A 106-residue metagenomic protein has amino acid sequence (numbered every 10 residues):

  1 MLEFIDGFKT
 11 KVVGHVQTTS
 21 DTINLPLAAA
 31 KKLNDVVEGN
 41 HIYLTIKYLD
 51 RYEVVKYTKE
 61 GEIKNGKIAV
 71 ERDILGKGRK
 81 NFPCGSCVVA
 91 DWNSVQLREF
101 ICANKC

Functional and structural regions predicted by a protein language model:
M1, R51-C106: Small/polar beta-strand repeat architecture
M1-R72: Autoprocessing Asn-cyclization modules and mimics
